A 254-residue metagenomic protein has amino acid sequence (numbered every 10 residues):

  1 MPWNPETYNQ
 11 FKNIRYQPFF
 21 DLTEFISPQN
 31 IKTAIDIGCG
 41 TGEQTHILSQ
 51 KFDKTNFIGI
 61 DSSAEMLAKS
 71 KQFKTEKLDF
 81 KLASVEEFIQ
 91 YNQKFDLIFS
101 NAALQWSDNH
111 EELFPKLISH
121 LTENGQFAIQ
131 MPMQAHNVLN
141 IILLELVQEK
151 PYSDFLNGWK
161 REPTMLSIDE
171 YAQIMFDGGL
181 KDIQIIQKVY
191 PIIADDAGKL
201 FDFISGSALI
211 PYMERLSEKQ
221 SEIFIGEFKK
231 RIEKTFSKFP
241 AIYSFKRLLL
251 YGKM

Functional and structural regions predicted by a protein language model:
M1-Y16: Class I SAM-dependent methyltransferase Rossmann-like catalytic core, especially the SAM/SAH-binding loop
W3, E43, W159-M254: Conserved Class I S-adenosyl-L-methionine
N13-K32, I47: Conserved alpha-helix/loop element of class I SAM-dependent methyltransferases that forms part of the SAM/SAH-binding
T33-F88, E112: Class I SAM-dependent methyltransferase SAM/SAH-binding core
I89-I98: A short acidic, Gly/Pro-enriched loop at the edge of an enzyme's catalytic core that lines a small-molecule cofactor
L97-H110, M133: A short SAM/SAH-binding and catalytic strip from SAM-dependent methyltransferases
E111-Q126: A short glycine-rich, Lys/Arg-flanked "PGG" loop and its adjoining helix->strand segment in the class I
Q126-S153: Conserved class I S-adenosyl-L-methionine
